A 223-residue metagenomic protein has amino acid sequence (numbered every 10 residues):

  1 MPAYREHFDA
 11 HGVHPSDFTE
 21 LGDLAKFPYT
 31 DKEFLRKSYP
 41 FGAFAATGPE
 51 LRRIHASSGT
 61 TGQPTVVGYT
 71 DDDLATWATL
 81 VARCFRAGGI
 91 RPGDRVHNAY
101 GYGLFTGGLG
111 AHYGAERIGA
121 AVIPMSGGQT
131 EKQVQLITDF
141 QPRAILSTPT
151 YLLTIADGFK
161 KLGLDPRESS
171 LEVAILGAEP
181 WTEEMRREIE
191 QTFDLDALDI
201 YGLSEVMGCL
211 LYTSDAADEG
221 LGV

Functional and structural regions predicted by a protein language model:
M1-A56, T61-T79, R83-A87, R91-P92: Nucleotide 5′-phosphate-binding alpha/beta core
Y4-E6, I118-S214: Active-site glycine/GP-rich loop and adjacent strand/helix microenvironment that borders small-molecule binding pockets
F44-A45, D72, Y102, P124 (+1 more regions): Residue-level marker of alpha-helix boundaries and capping positions
S57, Y212-A217: Conserved small/polar residues in nucleotide/adenosyl-binding loops
G62-T76, H112-V122, P142-L146: Acidic/glycine-enriched edge-of-secondary-structure segments
L74, G101-G103, T150-Y151: Short glycine-enriched loops at secondary-structure junctions
R86-V122: Conserved AMP-binding loop of ANL adenylate-forming enzymes
E219-V223: N-terminal low-complexity segments that are often proline-rich with Ser/Thr-Pro
